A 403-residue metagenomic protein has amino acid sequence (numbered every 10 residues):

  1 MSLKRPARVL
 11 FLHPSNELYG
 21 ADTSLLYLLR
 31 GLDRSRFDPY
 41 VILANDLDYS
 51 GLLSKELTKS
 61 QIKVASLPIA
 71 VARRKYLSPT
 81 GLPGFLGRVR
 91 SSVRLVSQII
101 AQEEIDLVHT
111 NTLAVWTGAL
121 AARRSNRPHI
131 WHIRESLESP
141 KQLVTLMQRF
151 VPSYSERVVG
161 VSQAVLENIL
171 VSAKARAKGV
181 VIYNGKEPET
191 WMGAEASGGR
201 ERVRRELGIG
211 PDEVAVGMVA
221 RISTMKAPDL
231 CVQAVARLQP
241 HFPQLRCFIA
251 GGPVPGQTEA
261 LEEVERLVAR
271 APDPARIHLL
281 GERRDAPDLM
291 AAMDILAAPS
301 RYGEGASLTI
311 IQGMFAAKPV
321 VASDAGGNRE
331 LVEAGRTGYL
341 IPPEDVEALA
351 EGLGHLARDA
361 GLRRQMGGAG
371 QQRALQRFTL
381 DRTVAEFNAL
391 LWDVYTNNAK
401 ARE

Functional and structural regions predicted by a protein language model:
F11-Y19, G31-L86, V165, P255: N-terminal strand-loop element at the rim of the active site of nucleotide-sugar-dependent glycosyltransferases
D22-Y27, V214, M218, S223-P240 (+1 more regions): A conserved mid-protein helix/loop that constitutes part of the nucleotide-sugar donor-binding site
D48-L57, F248-P274, L362: Short, structured helix-loop element that forms part of the nucleotide-activated donor/catalytic region
E104-L107, A291-G305, K318-P319: Acidic donor-binding loop of glycosyltransferase active sites
R202-R205, A348, H355, L362-R377 (+1 more regions): A short, well-ordered alpha-helix in the C-terminal region of glycosyltransferases
G256-L261, P274-R283, L289, Y339-L340: Active-site donor-binding acidic/aromatic loop of nucleotide-activated sugar and phosphosugar transferases involved
P319-A322, V332: Short hydrophobic beta-strand element within catalytic cores of glycosyltransferases and related nucleotide-activated
A334-G335, Y339-E347, H355-G361: Conserved acidic donor-binding segment of nucleotide-sugar-dependent glycosyltransferases
